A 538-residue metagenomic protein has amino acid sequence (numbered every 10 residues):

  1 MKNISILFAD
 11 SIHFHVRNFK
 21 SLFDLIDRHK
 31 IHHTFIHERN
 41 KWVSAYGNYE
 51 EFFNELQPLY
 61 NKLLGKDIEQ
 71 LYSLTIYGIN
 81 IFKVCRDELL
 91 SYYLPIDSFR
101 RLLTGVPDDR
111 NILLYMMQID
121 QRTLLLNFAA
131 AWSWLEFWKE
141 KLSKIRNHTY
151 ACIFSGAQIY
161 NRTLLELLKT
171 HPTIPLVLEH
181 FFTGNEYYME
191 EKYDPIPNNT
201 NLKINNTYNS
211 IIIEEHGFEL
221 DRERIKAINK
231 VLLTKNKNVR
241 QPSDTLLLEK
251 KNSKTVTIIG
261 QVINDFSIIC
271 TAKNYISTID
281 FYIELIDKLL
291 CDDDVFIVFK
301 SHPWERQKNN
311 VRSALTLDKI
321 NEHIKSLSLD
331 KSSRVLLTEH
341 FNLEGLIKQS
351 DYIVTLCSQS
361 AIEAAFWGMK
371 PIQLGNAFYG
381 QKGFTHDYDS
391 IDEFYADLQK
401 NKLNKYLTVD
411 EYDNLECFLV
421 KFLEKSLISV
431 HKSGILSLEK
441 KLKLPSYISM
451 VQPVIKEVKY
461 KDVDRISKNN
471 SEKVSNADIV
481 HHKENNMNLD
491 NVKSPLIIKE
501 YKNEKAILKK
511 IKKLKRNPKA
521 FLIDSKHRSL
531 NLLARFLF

Functional and structural regions predicted by a protein language model:
K2-H13, H37-K41, C152, Q261-I263: Nucleotide-activated donor-dependent transferases that construct or modify glycoconjugates
L22-D24, R28-W132, H180-N236, S467-F538: Conserved N-terminal ligand/cofactor-binding loop architecture of enzyme catalytic domains
H33, P175, E179-F182, I297 (+1 more regions): Hydrophobic beta-strand scaffold residues
L126-N127, E136-K141, C152-L246, G383-E484 (+1 more regions): Beta-rich, aromatic/charged-enriched effector core domains that present basic-aromatic interfaces for binding
Y160, T338-T385: A donor-sugar binding/catalytic signature common to diverse glycosyltransferases and related nucleotide-sugar
L232-N321: Conserved catalytic-core segment of nucleotide-activated headgroup transferases in glycan assembly
T316-L337: Nucleotide-activated donor-binding/catalytic signature segment of Leloir-type glycosyltransferases, i.e., the conserved
